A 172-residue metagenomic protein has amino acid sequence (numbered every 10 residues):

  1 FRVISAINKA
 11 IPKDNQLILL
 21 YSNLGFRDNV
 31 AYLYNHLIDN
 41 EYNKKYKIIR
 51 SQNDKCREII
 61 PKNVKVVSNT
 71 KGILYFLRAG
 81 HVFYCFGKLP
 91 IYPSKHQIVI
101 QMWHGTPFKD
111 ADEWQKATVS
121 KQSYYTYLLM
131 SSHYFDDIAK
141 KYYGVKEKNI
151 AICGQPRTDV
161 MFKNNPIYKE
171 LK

Functional and structural regions predicted by a protein language model:
F1-L17, S22: Membrane-proximal basic amphipathic "stem/tether" segments
L17-K163: Active-site and donor-binding regions of nucleotide-sugar-utilizing enzymes
K163-K172: A short helix/loop element that forms part of the nucleotide-sugar donor recognition site in Leloir-type
